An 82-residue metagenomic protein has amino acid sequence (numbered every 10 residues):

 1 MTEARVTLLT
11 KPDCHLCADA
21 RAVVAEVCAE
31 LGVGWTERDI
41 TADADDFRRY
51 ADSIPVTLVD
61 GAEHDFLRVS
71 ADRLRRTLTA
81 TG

Functional and structural regions predicted by a protein language model:
M1-V27: Local sequence-structure signature of Cys/Sec-based thiol-disulfide redox active-site neighborhoods
V23-D39: Conserved helix-turn-beta segment immediately C-terminal to the redox Cys motif in thioredoxin-like folds
E26, D52, R76: Charged/polar, solvent-exposed surface patches and flexible loops
G34-S53: Thioredoxin-like thiol-disulfide oxidoreductase module
I54-E63: A short, hydrophobic beta-strand/beta-hairpin element that forms part of a small beta-sheet core
R68-S70: N-terminal, polar/charged subdomain of small-to-medium soluble alpha/beta proteins
R73-G82: Thiol-/selenol-based redox modules, centered on thioredoxin-like and closely related oxidoreductase domains
